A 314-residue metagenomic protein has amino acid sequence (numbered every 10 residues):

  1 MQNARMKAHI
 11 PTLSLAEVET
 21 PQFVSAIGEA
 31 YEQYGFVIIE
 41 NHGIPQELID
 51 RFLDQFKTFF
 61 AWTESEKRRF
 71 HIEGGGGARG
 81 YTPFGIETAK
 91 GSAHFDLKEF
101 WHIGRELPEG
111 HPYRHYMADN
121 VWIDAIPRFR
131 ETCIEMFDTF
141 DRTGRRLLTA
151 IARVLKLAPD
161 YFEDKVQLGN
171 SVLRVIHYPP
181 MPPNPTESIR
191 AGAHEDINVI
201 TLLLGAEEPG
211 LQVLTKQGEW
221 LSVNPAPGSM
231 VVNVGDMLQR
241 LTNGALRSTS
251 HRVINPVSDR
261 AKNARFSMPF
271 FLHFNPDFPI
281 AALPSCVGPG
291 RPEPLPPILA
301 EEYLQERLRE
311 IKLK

Functional and structural regions predicted by a protein language model:
M1-K314: Peripheral, non-catalytic segments flanking oxidoreductase cores
